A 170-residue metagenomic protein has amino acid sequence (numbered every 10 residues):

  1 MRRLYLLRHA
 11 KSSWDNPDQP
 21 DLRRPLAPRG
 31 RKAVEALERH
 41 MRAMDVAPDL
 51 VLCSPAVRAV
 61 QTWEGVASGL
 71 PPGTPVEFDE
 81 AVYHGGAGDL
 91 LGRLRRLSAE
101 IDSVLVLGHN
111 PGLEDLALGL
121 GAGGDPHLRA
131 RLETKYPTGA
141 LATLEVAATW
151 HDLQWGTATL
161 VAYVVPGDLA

Functional and structural regions predicted by a protein language model:
R2-A81, G85, Y136, A170: Active-site-proximal alpha-helix that buttresses catalytic centers in soluble enzyme cores
L4, S103-L105, L141: Residue-level preference for the first positions of well-ordered beta-strands
K11, A56, P111, A148 (+1 more regions): Short, glycine/serine-rich, charged loops/turns that create anion-binding and catalytic segments at active sites
M44-V46, L97-D102: Glycine-rich phosphate-binding loop signature in dinucleotide/nucleotide-binding domains
V82-A99: Short phosphate-binding loop-to-helix
D102-G121: A glycine-rich beta-strand to alpha-helix segment that forms a phosphate/ribose-binding loop at ligand/cofactor sites
G124-T159: Domain-level recognition of soluble alpha/beta enzyme cores, biased toward histidine phosphatases/phosphomutases
T159-L169: Short, solvent-exposed aromatic-acidic interface loops
